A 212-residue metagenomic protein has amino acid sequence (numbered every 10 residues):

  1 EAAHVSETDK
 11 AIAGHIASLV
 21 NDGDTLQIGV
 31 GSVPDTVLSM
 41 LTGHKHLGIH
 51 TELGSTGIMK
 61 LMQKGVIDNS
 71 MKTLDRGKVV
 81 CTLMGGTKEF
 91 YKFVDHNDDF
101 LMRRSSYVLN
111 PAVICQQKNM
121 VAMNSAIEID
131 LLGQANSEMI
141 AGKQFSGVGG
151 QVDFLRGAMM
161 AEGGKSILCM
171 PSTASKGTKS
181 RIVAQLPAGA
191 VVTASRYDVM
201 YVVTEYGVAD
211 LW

Functional and structural regions predicted by a protein language model:
E1-W212: Conserved phosphate- and dinucleotide-binding cores of soluble alpha/beta proteins, encompassing both enzyme active
